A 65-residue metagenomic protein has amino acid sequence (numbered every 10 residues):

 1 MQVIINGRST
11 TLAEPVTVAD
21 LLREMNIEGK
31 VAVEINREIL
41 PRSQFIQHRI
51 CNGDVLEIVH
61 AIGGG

Functional and structural regions predicted by a protein language model:
M1-G64: Ubiquitin-like/PB1-type beta-grasp interaction modules and other compact soluble beta-rich domains
